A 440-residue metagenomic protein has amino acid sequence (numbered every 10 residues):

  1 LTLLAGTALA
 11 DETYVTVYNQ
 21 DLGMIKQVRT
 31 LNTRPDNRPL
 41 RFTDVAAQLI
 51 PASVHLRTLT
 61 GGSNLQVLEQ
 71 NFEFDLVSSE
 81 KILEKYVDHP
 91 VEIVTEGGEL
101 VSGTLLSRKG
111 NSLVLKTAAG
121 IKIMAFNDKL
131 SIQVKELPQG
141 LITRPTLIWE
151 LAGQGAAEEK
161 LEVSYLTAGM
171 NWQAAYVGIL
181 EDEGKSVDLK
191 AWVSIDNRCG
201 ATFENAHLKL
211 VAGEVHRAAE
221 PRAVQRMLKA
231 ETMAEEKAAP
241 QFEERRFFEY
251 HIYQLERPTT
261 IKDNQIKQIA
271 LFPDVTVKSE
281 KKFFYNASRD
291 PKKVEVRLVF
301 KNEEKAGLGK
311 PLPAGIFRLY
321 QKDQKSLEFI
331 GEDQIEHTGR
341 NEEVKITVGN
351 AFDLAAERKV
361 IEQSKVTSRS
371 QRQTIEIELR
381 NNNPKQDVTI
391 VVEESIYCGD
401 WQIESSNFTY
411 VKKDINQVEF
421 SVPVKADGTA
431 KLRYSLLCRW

Functional and structural regions predicted by a protein language model:
L9-D188: Post-signal-peptide, soluble extracytosolic/periplasmic N-terminal scaffold domains of envelope/secretory systems
Y18, A47, H55-G61, L166 (+5 more regions): Short acidic, flexible loop segments centered on an aromatic residue
Y18, L166-G184, N341-R369: Low-complexity, acidic Ser/Thr/Pro/Gly-rich terminal tails and inter-domain linkers that flank the onset of structured
N19-L22, T58-L83, S131-Q139, A212 (+4 more regions): Solvent-exposed beta-strand/loop surfaces of large extracellular or lumenal domains
Q27-P39, K185-R198, Y285-N286, D290-K305 (+1 more regions): Short beta-strand elements of extracellular/lumenal beta-sandwich folds
V28-N32, E80-I82, E150-L151, V177-I179 (+6 more regions): Beta-strand-rich interaction surfaces with strong enrichment in secreted/lumenal proteins
H207-V211, M227-K365, I390-E394: Intrinsically disordered, low-complexity Ser/Thr/Pro/Gly-rich interaction regions that scaffold/cooperate
A356-W440: C-terminal soluble interaction/assembly domains
